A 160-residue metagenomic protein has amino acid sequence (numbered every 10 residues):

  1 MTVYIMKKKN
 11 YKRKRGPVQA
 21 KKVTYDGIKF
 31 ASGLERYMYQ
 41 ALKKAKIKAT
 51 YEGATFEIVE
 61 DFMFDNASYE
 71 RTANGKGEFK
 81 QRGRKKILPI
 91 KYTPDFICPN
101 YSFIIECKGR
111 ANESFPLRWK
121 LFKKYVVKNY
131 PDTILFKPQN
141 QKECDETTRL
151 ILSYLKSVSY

Functional and structural regions predicted by a protein language model:
T2-Y160: Electrostatic, structured charged patches in enzyme active sites and in nucleic-acid/phosphate-binding
